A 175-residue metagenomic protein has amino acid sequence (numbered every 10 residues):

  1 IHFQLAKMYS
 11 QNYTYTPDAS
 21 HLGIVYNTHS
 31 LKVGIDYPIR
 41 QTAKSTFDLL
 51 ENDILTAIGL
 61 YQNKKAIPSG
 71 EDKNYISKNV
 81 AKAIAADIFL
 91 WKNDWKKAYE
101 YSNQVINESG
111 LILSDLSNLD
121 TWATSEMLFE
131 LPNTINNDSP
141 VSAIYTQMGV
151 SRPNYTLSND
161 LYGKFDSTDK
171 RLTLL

Functional and structural regions predicted by a protein language model:
I1-N63, I67: Aromatic-anchored glycine-rich loop motif in surface-exposed flexible loops
A6-N12, L90-A98, V105-S114: Bacterial peptidoglycan biogenesis and beta-lactam-recognition machinery
G23, Y99-L175: Hydrophobic-face positions in mid-chain alpha helices that act as interaction patches
A43, E71-N74, K78: Residues that mark the junctions of alpha-helical repeat units in TPR/alpha-solenoid scaffolds
G59-E71, G110-N118: Glycine- and aromatic-rich loop/turn segments at beta-sheet edges
K82-F89, Y101: TPR/Sel1-like alpha-solenoid repeat signature
